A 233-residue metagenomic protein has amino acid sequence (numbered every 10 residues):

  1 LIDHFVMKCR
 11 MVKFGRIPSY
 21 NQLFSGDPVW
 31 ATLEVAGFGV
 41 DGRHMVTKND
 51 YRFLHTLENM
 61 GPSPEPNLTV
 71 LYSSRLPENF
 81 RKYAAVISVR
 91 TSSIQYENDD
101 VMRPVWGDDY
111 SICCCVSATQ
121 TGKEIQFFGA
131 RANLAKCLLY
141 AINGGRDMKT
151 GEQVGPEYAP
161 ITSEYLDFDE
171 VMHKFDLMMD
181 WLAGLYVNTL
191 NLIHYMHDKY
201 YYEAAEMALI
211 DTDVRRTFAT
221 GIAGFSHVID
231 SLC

Functional and structural regions predicted by a protein language model:
L1-C233: Conserved catalytic cores of very large enzyme subunits
